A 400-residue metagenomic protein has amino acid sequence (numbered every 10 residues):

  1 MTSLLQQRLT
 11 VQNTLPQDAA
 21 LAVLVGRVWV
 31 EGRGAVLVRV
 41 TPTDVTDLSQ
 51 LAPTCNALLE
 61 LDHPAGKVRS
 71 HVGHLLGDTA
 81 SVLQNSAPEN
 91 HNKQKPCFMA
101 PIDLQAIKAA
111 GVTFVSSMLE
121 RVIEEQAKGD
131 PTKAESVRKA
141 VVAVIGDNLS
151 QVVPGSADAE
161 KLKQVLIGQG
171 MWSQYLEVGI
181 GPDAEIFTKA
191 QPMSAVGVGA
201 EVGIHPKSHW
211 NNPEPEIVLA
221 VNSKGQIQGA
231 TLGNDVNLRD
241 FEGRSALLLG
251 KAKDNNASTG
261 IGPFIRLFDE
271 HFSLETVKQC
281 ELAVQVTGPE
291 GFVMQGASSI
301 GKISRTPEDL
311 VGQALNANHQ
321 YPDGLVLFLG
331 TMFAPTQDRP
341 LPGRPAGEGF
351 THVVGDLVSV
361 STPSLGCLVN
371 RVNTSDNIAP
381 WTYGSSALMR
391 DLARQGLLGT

Functional and structural regions predicted by a protein language model:
T2-V23, E31, N237-T400: Catalytic-pocket segment enriched in acidic/His residues
T2-V23, V28-V30, G66-G288, A393-G399: Active-site microenvironments in enzyme catalytic cores
R33-L51, G225-G233, G291-G296: Short, well-ordered strand-loop elements centered on a beta-strand within folded domains, enriched for acidic residues
A35-H74: N-terminal cap/recognition module
L37, D44, A106-I107, V218 (+1 more regions): Beta-sheet entry/capping signal
R39-T41, A220-N222, N373: Short beta-strand-to-turn element immediately C-terminal to the catalytic PLP-Schiff-base lysine in fold type I
T46, G146-D147, G355: Intrinsic-disorder/low-complexity regions
